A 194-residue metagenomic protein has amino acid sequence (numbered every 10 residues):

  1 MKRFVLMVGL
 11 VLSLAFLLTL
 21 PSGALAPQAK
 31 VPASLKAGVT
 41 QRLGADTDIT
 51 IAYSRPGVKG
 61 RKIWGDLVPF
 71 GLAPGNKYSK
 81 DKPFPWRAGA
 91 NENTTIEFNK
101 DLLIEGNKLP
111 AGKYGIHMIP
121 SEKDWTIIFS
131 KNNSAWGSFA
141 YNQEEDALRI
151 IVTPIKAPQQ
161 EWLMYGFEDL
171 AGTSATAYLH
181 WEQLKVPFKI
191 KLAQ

Functional and structural regions predicted by a protein language model:
M1-F4: Positively charged n-region of N-terminal signal peptides that target proteins for export
L6-G9, Y114: Conserved short hydrophobic patches within well-ordered secondary structure
G9-P21: Bacterial N-terminal signal peptides
G23-P110, G115-Q194: Targeting-peptide/extracellular-domain and disordered-appendage signature
